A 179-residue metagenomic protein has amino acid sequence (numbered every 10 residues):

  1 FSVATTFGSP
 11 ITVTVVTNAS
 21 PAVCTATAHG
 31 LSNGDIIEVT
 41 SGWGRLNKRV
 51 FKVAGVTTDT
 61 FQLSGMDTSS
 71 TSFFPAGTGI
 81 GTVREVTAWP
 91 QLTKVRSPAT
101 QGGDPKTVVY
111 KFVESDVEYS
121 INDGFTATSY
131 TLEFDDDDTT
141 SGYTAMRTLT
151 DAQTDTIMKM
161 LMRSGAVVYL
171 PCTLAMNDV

Functional and structural regions predicted by a protein language model:
T5-A22, A26-N33, W43-E114: Small/polar beta-strand repeat architecture
V23, S129-E133, I157-K159, P171-T173: Beta-strand secondary-structure signal
E114-E118, A175: Short structured motifs
Y119-D138: Oligomerization/assembly interface segments of phage tail-like spikes and tubes
T139-R147: Short, conserved charged micro-motifs
R147-L149, Q153-M162: Residue microenvironments linked to proteolytic maturation and disulfide-stabilized extracellular modules
K159-V179: Short beta-strand and beta-hairpin "edge-sheet" elements
